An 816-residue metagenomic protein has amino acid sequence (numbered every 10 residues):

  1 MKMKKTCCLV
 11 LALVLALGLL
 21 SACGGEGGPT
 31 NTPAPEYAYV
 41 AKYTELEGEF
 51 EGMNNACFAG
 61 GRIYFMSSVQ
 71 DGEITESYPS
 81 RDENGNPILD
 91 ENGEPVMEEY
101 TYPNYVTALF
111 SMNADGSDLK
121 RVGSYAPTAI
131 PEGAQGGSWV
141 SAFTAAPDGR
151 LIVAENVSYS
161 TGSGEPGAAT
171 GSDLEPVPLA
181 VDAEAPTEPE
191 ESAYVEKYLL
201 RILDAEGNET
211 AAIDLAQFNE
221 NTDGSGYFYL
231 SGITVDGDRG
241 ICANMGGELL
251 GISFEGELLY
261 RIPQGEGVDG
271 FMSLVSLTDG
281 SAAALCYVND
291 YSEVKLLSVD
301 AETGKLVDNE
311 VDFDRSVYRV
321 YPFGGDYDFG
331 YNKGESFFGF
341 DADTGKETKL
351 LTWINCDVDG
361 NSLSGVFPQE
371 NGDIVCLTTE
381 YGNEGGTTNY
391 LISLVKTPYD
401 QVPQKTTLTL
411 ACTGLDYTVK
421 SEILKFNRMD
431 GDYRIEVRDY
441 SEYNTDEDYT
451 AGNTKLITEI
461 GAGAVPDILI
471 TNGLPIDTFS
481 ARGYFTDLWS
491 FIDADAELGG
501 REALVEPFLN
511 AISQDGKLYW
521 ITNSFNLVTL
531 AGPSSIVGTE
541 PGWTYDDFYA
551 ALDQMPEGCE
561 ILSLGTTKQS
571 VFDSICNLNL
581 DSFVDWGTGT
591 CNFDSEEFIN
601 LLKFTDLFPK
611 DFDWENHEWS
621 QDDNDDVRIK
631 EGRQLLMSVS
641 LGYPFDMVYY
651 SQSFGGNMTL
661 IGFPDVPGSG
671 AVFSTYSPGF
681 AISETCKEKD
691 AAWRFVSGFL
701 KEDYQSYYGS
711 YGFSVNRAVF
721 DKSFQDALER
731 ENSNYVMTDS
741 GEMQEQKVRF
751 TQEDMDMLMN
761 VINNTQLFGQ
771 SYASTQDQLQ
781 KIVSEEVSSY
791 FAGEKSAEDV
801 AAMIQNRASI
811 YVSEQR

Functional and structural regions predicted by a protein language model:
G24-T75, D82, N86-P87, E91-Y102 (+13 more regions): Conserved N-terminal structural module of periplasmic/extracytoplasmic solute-binding proteins
L119, D204-E206, T210, R239 (+4 more regions): Helix-loop-helix "hinge/cap" segment bordering the ligand-binding cleft or interdomain interface
E436-A503, D626-K630, L635-L636, Q652-S653: Extracytoplasmic "Venus flytrap"/periplasmic binding protein-like
L474-T529, W543-D547, T659-P664: Hinge/lid segment of periplasmic solute-binding proteins
L530-I536, F673-E688, Y707-G709, N716: A bilobed periplasmic-binding-protein/Venus flytrap-type ligand-binding module shared by bacterial periplasmic
E557, G698-N732: Periplasmic-binding protein-like
K603-R694: Extracytoplasmic/periplasmic substrate-binding proteins
S674, Y735-A808: C-terminal capping/gating helix-and-loop segments adjacent to ligand/active sites or protein-protein/ligand interfaces
